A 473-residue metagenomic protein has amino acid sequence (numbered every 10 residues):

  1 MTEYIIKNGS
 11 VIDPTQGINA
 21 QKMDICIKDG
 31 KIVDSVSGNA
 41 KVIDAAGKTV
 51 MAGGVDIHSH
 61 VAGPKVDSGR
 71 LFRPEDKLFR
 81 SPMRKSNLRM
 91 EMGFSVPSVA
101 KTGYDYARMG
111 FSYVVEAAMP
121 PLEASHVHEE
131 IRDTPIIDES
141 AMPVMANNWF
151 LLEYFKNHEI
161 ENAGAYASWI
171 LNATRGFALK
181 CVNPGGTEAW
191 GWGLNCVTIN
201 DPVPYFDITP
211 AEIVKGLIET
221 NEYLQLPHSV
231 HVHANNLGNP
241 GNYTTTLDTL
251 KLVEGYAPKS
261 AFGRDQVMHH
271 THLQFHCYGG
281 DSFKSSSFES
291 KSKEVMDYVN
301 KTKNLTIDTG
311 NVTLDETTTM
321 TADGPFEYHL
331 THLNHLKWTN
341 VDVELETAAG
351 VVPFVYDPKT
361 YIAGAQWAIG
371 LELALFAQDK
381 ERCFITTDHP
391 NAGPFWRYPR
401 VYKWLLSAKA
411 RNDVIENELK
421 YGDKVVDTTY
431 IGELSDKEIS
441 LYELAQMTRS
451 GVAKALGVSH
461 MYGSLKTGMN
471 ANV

Functional and structural regions predicted by a protein language model:
T2-I5, S10-G53: Histidine-rich, glycine-flanked metal-binding segment
G9, I25, G30, G47 (+10 more regions): Divalent metal-coordination and catalytic microenvironments
A45-E130: Metal-associated gating/positioning segment near the N- to mid-region
D56-R73, L314-T321, Y402, L406-N412: Short, solvent-exposed beta-strand-terminating loops
R84-M92, V99-S125, P135-L151, T174-G193 (+3 more regions): Divalent metal-dependent hydrolysis catalytic cores, especially in the metallo-beta-lactamase
S95-G103, N157-N172: Short, acidic/polar
N200-A374, D379-F395, A410: Active-site core of metal-dependent hydrolases
T347-T360, Q366-N470: His/Asp/Glu-enriched, well-ordered alpha-helical/loop segment that forms or immediately abuts the divalent-metal
